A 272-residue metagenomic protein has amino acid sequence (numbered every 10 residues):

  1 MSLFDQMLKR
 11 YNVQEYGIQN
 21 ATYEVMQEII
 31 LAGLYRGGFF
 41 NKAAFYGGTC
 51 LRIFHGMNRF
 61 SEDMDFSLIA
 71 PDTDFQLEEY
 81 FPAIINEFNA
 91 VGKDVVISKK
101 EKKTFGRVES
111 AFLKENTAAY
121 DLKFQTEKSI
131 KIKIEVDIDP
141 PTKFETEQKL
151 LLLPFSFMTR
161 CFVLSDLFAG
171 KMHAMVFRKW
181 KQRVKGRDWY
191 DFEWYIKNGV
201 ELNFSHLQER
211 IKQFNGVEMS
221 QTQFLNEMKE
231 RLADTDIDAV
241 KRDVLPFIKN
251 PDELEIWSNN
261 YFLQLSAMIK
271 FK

Functional and structural regions predicted by a protein language model:
M1-I29, G33-A43, F54, I69-K272: Structured mid-to-C-terminal alpha-helical surface segments
Y46-T49: Glycine-rich beta-strand-to-loop/alpha-helix junction loops that act as flexible
R52-F60: Short glycine-biased active-site loop of nucleotidyltransferases that positions the nucleotide triphosphate and helps
